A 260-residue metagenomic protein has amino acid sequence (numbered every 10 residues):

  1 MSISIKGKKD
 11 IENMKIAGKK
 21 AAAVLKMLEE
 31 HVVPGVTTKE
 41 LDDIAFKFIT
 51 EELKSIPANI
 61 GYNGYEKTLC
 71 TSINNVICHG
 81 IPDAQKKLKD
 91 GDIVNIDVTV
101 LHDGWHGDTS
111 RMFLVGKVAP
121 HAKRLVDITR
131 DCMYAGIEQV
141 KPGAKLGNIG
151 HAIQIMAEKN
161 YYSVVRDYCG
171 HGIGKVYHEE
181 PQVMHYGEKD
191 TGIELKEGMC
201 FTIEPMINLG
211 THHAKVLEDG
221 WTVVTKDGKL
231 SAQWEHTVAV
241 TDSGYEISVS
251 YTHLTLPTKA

Functional and structural regions predicted by a protein language model:
I3-T109: Extended, compositionally biased flexible segments
G7, S72-W105, P181-T237, T241: Acidic/histidine-enriched ion/cofactor-binding microenvironments in catalytic or ligand-binding pockets
D10, A17-K20, V24, T37-A45 (+8 more regions): General structural feature for long, well-ordered alpha-helical segments within catalytic domains of soluble enzymes
K19, A23-K26, E30, P34-T37 (+7 more regions): Generic secondary-structure signature for well-ordered alpha-helical cores
L101-G107, L114, V118-K196, C200-H212: Conserved, well-structured core segments that form or line functional sites
L114-G136, W221-G244: Short peripheral tails and domain-boundary helices/loops at the edges of structured domains
S248-S250: Acidic, proline/serine/threonine- and glycine-rich low-complexity intrinsically disordered segments
T252-T258: Conserved small/polar residues in nucleotide/adenosyl-binding loops
